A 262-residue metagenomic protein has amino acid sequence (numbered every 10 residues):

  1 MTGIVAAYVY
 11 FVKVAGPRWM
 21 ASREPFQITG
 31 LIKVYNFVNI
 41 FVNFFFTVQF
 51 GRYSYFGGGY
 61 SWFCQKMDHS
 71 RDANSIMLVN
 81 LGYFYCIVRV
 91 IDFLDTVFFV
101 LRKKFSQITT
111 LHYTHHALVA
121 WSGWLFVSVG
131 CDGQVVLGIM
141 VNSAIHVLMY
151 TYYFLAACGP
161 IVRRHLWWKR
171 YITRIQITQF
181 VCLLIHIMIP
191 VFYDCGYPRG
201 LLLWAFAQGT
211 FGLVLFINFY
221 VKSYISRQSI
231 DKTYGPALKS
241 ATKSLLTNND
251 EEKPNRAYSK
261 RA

Functional and structural regions predicted by a protein language model:
M1-I139, P160-T173, T178, C182-Q208 (+1 more regions): Membrane-helix and juxtamembrane interface regions of eukaryotic multi-pass membrane proteins
D95, L148-P160: Alpha-helical transmembrane segments in multipass membrane proteins, preferentially the mid-helix core
S143-Y152, F211-L215: Alpha-helical transmembrane segments and their membrane-interface exit regions
